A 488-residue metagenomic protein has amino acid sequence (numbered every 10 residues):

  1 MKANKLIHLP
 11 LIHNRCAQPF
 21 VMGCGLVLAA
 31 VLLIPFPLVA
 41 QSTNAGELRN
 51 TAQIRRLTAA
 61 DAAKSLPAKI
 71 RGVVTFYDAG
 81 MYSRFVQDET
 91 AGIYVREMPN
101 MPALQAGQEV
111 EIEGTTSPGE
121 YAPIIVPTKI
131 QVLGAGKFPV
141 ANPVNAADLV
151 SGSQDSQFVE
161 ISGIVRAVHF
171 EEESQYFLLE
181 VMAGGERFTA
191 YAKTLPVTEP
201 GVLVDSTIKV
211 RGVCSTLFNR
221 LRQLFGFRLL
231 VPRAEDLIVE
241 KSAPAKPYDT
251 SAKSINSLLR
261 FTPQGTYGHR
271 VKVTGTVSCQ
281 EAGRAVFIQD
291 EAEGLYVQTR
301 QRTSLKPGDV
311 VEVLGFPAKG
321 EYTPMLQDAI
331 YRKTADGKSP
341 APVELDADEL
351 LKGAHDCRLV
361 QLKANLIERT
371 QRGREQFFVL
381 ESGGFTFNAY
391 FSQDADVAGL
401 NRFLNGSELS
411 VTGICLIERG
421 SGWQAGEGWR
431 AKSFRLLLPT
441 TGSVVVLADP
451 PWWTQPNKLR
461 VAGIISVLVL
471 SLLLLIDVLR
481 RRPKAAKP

Functional and structural regions predicted by a protein language model:
M1-F20: N-terminal secretory signal peptides that target proteins for export/translocation
N4, Q18, A30-V31, Q41 (+2 more regions): Intrinsic disorder/low-complexity segments
L11-N14, P37, T51, I476-D477: General helical secondary-structure elements
V21-P37: Bacterial N-terminal signal peptides
Q41-R460: OB-fold single-stranded nucleic acid-binding module
P450-K487: Alpha-helical transmembrane signal-anchor helices
